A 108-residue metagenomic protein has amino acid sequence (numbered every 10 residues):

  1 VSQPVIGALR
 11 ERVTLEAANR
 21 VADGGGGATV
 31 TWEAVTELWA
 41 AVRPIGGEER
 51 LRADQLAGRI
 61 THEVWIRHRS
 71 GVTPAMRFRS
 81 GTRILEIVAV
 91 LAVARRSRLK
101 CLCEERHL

Functional and structural regions predicted by a protein language model:
V1-G24, A28: Active-site-proximal polar cores
V21-A22, G27-L108: Short, conserved turn/kink motifs that form compact alpha/beta structural patches or helix kinks used as
